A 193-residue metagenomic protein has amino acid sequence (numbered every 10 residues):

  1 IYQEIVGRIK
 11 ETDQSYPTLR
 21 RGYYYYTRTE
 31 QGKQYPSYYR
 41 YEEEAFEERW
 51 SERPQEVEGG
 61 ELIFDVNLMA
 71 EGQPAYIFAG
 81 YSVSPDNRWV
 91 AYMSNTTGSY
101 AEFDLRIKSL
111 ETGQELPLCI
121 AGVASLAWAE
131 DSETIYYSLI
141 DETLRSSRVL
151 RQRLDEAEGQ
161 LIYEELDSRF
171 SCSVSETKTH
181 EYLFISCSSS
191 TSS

Functional and structural regions predicted by a protein language model:
I1-S193: Beta-propeller folds
